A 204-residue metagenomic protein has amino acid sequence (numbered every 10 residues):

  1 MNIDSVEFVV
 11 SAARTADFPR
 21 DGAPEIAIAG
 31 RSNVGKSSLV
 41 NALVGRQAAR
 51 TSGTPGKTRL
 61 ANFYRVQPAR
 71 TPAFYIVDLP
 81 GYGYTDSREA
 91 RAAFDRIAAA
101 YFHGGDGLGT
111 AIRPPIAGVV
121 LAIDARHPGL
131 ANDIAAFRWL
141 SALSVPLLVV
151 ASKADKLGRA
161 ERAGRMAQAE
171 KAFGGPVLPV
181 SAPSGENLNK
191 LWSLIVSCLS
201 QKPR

Functional and structural regions predicted by a protein language model:
M1-T85: Conserved G1/Walker A P-loop phosphate-binding module
I3-A16, K156-R204: Canonical P-loop GTPase G-domain recognition
A16, Q47, Y84-S87, L130 (+2 more regions): Conserved protein kinase catalytic core
G22-A23, N41-L43, E89-F94, I134-R138 (+2 more regions): Short, glycine/charged-enriched secondary-structure capping and boundary segments
K57, G81-G83, R126-P128, K153-G158 (+1 more regions): Conserved nucleotide-binding/hydrolysis micro-motifs of P-loop NTPases
Y64, S152, L191: Residue-level signal for inorganic ion chemistry
P68-I116: Conserved nucleotide-sensing/catalytic segment adjacent to the nucleotide-binding pocket in NTP-handling enzymes
R96-P176: Conserved C-terminal guanine-recognition region of P-loop GTPase G domains, centered on the G4
